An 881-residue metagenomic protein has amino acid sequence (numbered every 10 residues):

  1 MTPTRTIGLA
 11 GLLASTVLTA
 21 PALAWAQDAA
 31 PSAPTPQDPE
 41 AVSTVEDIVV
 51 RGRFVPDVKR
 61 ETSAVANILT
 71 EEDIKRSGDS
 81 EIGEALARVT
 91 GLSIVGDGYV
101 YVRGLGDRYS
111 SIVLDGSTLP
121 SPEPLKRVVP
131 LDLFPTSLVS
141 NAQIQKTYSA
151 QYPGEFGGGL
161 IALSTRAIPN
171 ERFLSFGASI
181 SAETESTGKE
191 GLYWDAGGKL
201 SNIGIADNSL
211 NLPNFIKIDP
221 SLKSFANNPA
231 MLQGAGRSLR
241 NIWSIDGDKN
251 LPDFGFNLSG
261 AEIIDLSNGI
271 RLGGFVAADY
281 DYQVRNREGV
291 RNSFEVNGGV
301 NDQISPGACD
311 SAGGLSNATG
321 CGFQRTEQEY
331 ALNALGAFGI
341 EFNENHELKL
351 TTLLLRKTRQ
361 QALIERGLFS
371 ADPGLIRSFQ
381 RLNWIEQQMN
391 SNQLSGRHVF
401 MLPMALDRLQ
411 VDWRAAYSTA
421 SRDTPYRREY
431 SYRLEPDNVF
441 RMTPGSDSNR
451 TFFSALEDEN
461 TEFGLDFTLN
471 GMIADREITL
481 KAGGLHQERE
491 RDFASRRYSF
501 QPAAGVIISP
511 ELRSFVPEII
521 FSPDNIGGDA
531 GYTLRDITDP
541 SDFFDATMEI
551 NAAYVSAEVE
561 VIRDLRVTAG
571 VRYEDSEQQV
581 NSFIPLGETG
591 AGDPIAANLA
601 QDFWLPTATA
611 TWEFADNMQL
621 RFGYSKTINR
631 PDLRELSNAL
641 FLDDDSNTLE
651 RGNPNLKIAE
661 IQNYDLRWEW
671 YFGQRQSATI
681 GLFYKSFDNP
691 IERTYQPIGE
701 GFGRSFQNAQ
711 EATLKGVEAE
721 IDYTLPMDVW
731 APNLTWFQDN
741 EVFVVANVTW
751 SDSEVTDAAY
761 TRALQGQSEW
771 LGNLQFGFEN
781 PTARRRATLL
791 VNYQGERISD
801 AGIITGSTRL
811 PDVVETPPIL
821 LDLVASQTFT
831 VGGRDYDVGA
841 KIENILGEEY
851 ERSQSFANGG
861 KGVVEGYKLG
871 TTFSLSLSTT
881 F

Functional and structural regions predicted by a protein language model:
D38-E40, I48-G96, Y101-G104, L114 (+6 more regions): N-terminal plug
S117-T118, Q360, E365, S421-D423 (+9 more regions): Surface-exposed extracellular loop regions of Gram-negative outer-membrane beta-barrel proteins, predominantly
S121, L133-G177, N733: A beta-strand signature from Gram-negative outer-membrane beta-barrel systems, especially the internal plug domain
K217-L363, Q388-N390, P606-T609: Transmembrane beta-barrel wall of Gram-negative outer-membrane proteins
C321, K357, R450, S454 (+2 more regions): Signature of Gram-negative outer-membrane beta-barrel scaffolds
G374-S395, T538-N551, L599, N617 (+5 more regions): Outer-membrane beta-barrel signature, preferentially recognizing the C-terminal barrel domain of Gram-negative
S677, L682-F687, G703-A801, S878: Gram-negative outer-membrane beta-barrel transporters
V742, T782, Y793-G802, Q827-F881: C-terminal beta-signal and adjacent terminal beta-strands/loops of Gram-negative outer-membrane beta-barrel proteins
